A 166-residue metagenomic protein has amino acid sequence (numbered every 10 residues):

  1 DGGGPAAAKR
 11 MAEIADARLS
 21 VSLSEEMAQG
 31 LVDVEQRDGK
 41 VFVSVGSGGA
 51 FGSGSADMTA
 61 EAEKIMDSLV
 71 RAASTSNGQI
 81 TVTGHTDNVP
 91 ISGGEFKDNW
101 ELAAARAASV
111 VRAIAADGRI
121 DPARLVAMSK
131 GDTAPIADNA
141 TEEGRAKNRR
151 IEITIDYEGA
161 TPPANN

Functional and structural regions predicted by a protein language model:
D1-G49: Juxtamembrane linker/hinge segments adjacent to a transmembrane helix in small membrane proteins
L23-G30, V45, V70-A73, N77 (+1 more regions): Sec/Tat-exported extracytoplasmic proteins
Q29-R37, G78, G84, A123-V126: Short beta-strand elements
G39-V41, G78, D132: Beta-strand-connecting loop/turn residues
S44-G46, V82-T86: Glycine- and acidic-rich phosphate- and metal-coordinating loops
A50-K64, A72-A73, H85-N166: Periplasmic OmpA-like peptidoglycan-binding domain that tethers envelope proteins to the cell wall
